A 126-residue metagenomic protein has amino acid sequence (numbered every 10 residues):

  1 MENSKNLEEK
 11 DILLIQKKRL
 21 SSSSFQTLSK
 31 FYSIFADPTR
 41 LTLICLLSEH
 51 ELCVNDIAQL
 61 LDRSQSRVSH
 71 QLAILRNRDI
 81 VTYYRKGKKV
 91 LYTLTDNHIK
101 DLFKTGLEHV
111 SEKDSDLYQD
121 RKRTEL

Functional and structural regions predicted by a protein language model:
E2-N6, L61, R78-I80, T93 (+1 more regions): A general structural signal for short secondary-structure boundary/capping elements
E2-T27, H98-L126: Amphipathic alpha-helical dimerization/coiled-coil segments that flank or bridge DNA-binding/regulatory modules
L20-S66, V90-H98: N-terminal helix-turn-helix DNA-binding core of bacterial DNA-binding proteins
A36, V68-Q71, G106: Generic structural signal for conserved hydrophobic packing positions in ordered secondary structure
I44, L72-A73: Short, hydrophobic-biased segments on the C-terminal half of alpha helices that form "recognition helices"
Q59, H70, R76-N77: Alpha-helical residues within the helix-turn-helix
R76-K86: Beta-hairpin "wing" of winged helix-turn-helix
K86, T95, K104: Surface loops and adjacent helix of pleckstrin homology
